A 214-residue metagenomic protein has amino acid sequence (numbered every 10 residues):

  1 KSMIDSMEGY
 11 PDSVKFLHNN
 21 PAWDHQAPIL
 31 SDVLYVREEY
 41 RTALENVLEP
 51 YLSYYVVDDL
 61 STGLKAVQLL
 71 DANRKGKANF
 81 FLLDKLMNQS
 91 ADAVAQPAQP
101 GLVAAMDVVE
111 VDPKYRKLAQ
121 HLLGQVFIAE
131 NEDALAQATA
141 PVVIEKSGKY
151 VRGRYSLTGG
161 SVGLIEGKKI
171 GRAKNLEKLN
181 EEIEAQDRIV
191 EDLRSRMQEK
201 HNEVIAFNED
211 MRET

Functional and structural regions predicted by a protein language model:
S2-R194: Hinge-like oligomerization/junction regions that interrupt long coiled-coil arms in large cytoskeletal
E191-T214: Extended alpha-helical coiled-coil "stalk/arm" regions that act as elongated linkers or oligomerization scaffolds
